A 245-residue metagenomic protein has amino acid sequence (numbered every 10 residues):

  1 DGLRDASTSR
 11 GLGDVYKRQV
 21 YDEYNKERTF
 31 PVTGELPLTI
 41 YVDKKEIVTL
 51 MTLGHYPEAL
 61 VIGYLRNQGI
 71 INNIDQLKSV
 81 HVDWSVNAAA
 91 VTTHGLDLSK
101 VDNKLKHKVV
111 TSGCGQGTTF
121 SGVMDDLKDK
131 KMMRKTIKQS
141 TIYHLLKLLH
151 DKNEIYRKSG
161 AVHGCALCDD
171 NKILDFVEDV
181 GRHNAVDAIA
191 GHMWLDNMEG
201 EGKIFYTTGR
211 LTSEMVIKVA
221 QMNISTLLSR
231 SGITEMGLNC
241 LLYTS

Functional and structural regions predicted by a protein language model:
D1-R4, K152-N153, G191-W194, E214: A generic local structural motif
D1-Y16, Y243: Single conserved hydrophobic/aromatic residue that forms the stacking wall/gate of nucleotide- or nucleobase-binding
D5, E178-D179, F205: Short acidic-aromatic active-site loops that bind/stabilize oxyanions
R10, D14-G164, D175: Intrinsically disordered, low-complexity regions enriched in acidic/Ser/Thr/Pro/Gln residues
K158-A161, A166-G200: Glycine- and Gly-Pro-enriched alpha-helical subdomains that act as flexible, kink-prone "lid/hinge" or packing modules
R182-S245: Feature captures the catalytic cores and cofactor-binding loops of soluble hydro-lyases/lyases that act on carboxylate
